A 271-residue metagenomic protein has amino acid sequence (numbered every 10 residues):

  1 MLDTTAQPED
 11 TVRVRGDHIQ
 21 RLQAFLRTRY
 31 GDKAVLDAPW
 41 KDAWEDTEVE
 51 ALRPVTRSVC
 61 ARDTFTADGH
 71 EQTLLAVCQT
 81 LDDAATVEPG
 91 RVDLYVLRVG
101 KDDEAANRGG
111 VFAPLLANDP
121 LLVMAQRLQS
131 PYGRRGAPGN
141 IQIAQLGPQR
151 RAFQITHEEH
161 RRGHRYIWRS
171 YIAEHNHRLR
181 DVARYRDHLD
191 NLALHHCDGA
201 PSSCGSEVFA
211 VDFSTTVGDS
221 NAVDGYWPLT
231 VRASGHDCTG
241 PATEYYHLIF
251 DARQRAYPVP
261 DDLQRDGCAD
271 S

Functional and structural regions predicted by a protein language model:
M1-V49, R161-S271: Acidic, small-residue rich beta-repeat scaffolds with periodic aromatic anchors
V35-S58, Q126-G139: Repeat-based blade/solenoid architectures
W44, E48-T80, V96-R98: N-terminal low-complexity, intrinsically disordered segments
P54-E71, R134-A152, V211-D224: Structural signature of eukaryotic scaffold interfaces centered on beta-propeller domains
E71-D82, Q149-E159, V223-H236: Short beta-strand elements that form the blades of beta-propeller/WD-repeat-like and other beta-sheet-rich scaffold
L75-A144: A glycine-rich, hydrophobic loop/mini-helix early in the fold
T80-E88, Y132, E159-H164, H236-G240: Short consensus segments that form the blades of beta-propeller domains, in both extracellular/periplasmic
A125-R161, Y171-E174, L179-R180: Surface-exposed beta-loop interaction hotspot
